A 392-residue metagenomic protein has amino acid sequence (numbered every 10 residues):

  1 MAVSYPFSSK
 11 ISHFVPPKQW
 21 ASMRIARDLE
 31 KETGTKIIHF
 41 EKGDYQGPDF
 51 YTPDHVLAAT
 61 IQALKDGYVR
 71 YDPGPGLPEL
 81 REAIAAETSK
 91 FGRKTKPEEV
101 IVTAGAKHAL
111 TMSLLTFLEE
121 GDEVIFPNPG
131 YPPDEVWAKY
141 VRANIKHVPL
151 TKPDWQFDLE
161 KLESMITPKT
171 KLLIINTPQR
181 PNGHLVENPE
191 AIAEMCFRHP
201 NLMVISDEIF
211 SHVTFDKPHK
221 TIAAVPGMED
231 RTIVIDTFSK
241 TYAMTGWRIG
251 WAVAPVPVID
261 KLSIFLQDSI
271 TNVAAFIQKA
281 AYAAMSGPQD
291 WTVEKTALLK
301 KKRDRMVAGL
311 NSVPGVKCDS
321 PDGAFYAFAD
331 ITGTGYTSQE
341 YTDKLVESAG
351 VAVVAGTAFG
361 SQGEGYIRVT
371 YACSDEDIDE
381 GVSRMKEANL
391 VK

Functional and structural regions predicted by a protein language model:
S12-G105, M112, M285-G287, V391-K392: N-terminal small-domain helix-loop-helix segment of the aminotransferase-like
A86, K94, E163, G335-T337 (+2 more regions): PLP-dependent enzyme catalytic core of the Aspartate aminotransferase-like
T116-A138: Conserved PLP-anchoring active-site segment centered on the Schiff-base-forming lysine
D122, A143, R198-M203, D230: A short helix->loop->beta-strand "cap" motif at the edges of active sites that frequently abuts
K152-K217: Active-site phosphate-binding strand-loop segment of PLP-dependent enzymes
V225-K261: Active-site PLP attachment segment
L262-L266, M285-V307: Structural signature of PLP-dependent enzymes
Y282, L298-V307, C318-I331: Conserved glycine-rich beta-strand-loop-beta hairpin in the small C-terminal domain of fold type I
